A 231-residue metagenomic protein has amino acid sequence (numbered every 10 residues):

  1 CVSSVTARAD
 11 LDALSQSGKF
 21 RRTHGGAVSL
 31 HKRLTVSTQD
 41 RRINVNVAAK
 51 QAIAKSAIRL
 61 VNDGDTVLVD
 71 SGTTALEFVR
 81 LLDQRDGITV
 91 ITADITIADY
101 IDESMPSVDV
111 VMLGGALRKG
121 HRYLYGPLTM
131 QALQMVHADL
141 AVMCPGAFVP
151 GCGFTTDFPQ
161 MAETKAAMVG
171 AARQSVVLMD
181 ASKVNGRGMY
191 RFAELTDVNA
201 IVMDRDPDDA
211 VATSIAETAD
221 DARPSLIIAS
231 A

Functional and structural regions predicted by a protein language model:
C1-L68, V79-G87, D102-S107: HTH-adjacent hinge/linker in prokaryotic transcriptional regulators
C1-S3, S15-Q16, R22, A49 (+1 more regions): Conserved phosphate- and dinucleotide-binding cores of soluble alpha/beta proteins, encompassing both enzyme active
K32-R33, F78, G151, G186: Short secondary-structure boundary/hinge segments and terminal tails
T73-L76: Gly/Ser/Thr-rich loops at beta-strand to alpha-helix junctions that form or flank small-molecule/cofactor-binding
G87-I88, I201: Conserved helix-loop-beta element of the AMP-binding
I88-I91, V110: Short beta-strand element of Class I
